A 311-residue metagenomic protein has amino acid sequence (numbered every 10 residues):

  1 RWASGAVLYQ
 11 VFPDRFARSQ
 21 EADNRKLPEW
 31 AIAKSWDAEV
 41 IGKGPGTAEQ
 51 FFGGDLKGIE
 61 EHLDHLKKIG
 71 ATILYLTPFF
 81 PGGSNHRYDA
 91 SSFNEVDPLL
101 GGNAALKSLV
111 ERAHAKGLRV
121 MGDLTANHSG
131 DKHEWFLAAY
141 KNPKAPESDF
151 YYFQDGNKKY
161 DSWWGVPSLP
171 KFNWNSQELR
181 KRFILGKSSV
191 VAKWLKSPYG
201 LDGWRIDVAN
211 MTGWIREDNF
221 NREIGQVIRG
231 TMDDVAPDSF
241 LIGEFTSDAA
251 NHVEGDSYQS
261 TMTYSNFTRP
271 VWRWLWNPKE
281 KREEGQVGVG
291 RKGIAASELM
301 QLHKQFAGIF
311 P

Functional and structural regions predicted by a protein language model:
A6-L8, F12-T72, F79-P198, I228-D234 (+2 more regions): Substrate-binding/active-site clefts of carbohydrate-active enzymes
Y75, M121, R205-D207, I242: Conserved beta-strand positions in the central sheet of alpha/beta enzyme cores
T77, V96, D207-A209: Conserved residues at the C-terminal ends of beta-strands
T125-A126, A209-T212, T246: Catalytic metal-binding/acid-base residues of hydrolase active sites
K132, F136-L137, R229-D234, D238-P311: Conserved alpha/beta catalytic core and glycan-binding cleft of carbohydrate-active enzymes
D207-W214, A307-P311: Active-site clefts of carbohydrate-active enzymes
G213-N221: Short, flexible/disordered intra-domain loops and linkers
